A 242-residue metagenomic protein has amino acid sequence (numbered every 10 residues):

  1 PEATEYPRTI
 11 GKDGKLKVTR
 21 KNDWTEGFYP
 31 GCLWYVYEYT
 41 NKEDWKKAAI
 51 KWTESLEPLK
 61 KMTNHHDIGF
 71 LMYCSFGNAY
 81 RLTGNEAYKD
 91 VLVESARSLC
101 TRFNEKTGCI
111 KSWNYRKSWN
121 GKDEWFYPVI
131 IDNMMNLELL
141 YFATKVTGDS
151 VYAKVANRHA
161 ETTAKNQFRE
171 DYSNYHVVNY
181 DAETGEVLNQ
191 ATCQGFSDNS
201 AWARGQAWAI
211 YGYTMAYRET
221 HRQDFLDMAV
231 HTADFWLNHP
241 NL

Functional and structural regions predicted by a protein language model:
P1-L242: Glycan-recognition and catalytic cores of secretory/periplasmic carbohydrate-active enzymes
